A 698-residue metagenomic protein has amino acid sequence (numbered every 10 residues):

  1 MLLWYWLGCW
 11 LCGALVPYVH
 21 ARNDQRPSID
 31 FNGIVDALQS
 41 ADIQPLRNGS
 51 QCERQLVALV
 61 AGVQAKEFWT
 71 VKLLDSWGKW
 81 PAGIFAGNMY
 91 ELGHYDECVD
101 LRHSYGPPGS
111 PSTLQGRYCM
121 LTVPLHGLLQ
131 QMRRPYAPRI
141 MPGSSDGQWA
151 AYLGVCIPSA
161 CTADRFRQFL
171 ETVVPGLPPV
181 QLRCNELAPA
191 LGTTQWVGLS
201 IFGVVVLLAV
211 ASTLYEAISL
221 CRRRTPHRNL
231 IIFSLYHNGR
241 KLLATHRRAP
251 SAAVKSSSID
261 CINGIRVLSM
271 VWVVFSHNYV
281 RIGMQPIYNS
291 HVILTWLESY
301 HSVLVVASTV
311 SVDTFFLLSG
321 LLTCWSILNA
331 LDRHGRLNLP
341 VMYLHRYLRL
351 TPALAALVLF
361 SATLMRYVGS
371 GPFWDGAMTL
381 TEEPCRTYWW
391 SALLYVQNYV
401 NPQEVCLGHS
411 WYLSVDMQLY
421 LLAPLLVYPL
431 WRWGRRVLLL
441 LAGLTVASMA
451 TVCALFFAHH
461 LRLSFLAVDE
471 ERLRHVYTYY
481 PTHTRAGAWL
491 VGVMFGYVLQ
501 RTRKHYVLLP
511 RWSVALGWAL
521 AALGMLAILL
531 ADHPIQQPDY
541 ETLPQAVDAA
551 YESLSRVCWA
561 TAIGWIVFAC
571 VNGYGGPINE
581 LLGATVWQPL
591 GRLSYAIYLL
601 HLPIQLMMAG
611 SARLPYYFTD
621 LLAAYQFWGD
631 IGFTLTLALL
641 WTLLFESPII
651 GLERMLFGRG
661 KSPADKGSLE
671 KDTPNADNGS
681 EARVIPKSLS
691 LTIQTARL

Functional and structural regions predicted by a protein language model:
L2-G264, S269, S276-V310, F316 (+11 more regions): Exoplasmic/lumenal regions adjacent to the first transmembrane segment of eukaryotic integral membrane proteins across
W149, P189-F202, S257-N263, Y300-V312 (+7 more regions): Interfacial loop-to-helix transition and helix-capping segments at the boundaries of transmembrane helices
P158, L421-V446, Y497-V514: Solvent-exposed interhelical
G198-L199, Y343, S414, L421 (+5 more regions): Hydrophobic alpha-helical transmembrane segments
S200-L214, A362, L444-F456, A519-H533 (+2 more regions): Hydrophobic core of alpha-helical transmembrane segments in multi-pass integral membrane proteins
L214-I218, C324-L331, Y428-G434, F495-K504 (+2 more regions): Structural signal for the C-terminal ends of transmembrane alpha-helices and the immediately following loop
S257-E298, S302-C324, R349-V368, S391-Q397 (+6 more regions): Kinked, hydrophobic transmembrane alpha-helices enriched for aromatic residues and small/kink-inducing positions
R485, W489, V493-F495, A515-P648 (+4 more regions): Alpha-helical transmembrane segments of multi-pass integral membrane proteins
